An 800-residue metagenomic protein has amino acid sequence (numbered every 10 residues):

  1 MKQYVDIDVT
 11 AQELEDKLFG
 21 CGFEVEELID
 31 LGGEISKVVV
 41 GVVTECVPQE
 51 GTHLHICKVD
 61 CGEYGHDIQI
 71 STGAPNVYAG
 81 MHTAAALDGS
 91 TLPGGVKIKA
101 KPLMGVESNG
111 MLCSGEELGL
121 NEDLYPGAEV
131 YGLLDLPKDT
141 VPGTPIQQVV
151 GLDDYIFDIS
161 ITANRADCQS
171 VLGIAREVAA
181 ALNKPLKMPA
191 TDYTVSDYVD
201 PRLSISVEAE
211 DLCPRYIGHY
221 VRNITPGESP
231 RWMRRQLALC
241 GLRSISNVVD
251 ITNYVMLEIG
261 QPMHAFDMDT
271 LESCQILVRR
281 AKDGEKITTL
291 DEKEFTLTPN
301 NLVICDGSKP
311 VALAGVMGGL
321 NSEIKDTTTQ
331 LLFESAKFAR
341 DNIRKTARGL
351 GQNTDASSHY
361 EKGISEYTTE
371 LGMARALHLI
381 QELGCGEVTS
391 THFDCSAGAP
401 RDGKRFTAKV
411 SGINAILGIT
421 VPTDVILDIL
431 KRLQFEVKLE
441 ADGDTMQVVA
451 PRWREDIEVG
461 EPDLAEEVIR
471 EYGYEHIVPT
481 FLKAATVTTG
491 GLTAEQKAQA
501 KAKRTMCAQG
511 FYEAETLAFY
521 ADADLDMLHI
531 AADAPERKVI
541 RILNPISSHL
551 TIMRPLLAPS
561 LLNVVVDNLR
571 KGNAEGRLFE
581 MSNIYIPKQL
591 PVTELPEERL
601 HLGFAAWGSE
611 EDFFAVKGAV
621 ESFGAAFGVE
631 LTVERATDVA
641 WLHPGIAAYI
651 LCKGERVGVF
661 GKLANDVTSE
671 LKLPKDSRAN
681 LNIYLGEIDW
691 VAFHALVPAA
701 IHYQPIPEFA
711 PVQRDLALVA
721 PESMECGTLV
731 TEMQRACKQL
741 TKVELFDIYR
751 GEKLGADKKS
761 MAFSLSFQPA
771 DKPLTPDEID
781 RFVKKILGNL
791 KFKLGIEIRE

Functional and structural regions predicted by a protein language model:
K2-V195, V199, L332, G349-G351 (+5 more regions): Phosphate-backbone binding interfaces of nucleic-acid-interacting proteins
E13, R432-F435, A441, K588-P591 (+3 more regions): A carboxyl-terminal module marker
D16, P48, L182, L186-E285 (+1 more regions): Glycine/proline-enriched, intrinsically flexible loops and inter-domain linkers
E26, V40-S71, R235, L239 (+1 more regions): Conserved mixed alpha/beta core segments that line enzyme active sites in large multi-domain catalysts
G32-S36, Y193-D197, Q447-V449, T486-V487 (+4 more regions): Beta-rich nucleic-acid/ligand-interaction surfaces
M104-L133, Q147, Y155, N301-R401 (+4 more regions): Mobile "lid/hinge" segments at catalytic clefts and subdomain interfaces of large enzymes
L182-V207, G384-I413: Terminal amphipathic helices with adjacent charged low-complexity linkers/tails
F406-A574, R714, S766-A770, E778-E800: Extended, well-folded interaction surfaces typified by the phenylalanyl-tRNA synthetase beta subunit core
